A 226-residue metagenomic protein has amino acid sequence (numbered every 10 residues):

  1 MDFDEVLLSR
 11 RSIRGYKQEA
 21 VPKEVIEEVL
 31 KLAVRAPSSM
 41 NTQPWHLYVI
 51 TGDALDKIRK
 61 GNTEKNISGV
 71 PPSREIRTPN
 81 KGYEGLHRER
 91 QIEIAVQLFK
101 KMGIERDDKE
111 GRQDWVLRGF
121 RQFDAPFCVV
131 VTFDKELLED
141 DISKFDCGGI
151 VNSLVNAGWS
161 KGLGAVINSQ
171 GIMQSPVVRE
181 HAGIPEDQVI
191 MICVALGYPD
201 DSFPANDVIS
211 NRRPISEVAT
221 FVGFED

Functional and structural regions predicted by a protein language model:
M1-D226: Acidic, surface-exposed loops and disordered segments
